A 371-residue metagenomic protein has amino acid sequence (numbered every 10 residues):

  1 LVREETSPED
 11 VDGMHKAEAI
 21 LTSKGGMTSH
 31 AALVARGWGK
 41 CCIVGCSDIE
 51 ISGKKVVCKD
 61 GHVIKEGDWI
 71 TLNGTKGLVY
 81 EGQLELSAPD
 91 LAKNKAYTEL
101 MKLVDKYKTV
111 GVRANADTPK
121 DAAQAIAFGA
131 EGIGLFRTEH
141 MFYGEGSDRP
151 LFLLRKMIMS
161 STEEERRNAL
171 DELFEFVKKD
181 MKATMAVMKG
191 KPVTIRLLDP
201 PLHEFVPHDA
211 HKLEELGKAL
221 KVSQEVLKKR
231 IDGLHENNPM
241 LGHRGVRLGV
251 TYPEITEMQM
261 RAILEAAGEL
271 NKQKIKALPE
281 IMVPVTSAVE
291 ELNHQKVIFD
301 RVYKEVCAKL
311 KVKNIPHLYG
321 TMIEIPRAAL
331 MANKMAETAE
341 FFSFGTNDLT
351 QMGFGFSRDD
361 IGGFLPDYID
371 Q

Functional and structural regions predicted by a protein language model:
E4-E131, L135-F136, H140-M157: Acidic, glycine-rich flexible loop/linker segments
L91-K93, L103-Q371: Conserved alpha/beta-domain cores
